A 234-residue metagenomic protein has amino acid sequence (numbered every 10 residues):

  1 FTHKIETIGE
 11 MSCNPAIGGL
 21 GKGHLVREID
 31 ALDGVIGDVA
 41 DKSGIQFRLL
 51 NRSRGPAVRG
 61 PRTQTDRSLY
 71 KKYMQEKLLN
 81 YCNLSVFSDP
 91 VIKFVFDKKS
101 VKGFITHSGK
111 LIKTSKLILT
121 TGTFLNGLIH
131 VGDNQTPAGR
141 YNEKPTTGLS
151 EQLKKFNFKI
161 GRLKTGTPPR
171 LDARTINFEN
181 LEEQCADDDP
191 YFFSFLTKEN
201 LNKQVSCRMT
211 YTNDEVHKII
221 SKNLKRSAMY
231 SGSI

Functional and structural regions predicted by a protein language model:
F1-V95, S108, K116, T120-R140 (+4 more regions): Conserved N-terminal/central alpha/beta ligand/cofactor-binding core
S100, S108-K110: Short acidic/polar mixed-charge low-complexity motifs
K102, S115: Conserved acidic residues
N223-I234: Active-site helix-to-loop segments that bind/position phosphate- or nucleotide-bearing substrates and donors across
